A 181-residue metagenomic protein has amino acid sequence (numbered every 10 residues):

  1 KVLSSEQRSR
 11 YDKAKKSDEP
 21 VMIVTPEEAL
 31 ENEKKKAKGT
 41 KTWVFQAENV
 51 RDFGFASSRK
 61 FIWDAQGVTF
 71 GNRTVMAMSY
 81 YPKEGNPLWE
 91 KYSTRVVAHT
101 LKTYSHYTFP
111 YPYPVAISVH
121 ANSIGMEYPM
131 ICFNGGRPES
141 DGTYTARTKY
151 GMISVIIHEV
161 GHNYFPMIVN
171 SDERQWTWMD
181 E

Functional and structural regions predicted by a protein language model:
K1-I157: Hydrophobic helix-coil surface modules that form long, contiguous segments used for peptide/substrate interaction
K15, H158, T177-E181: Short, intrinsically disordered, charge-balanced linker/junction segments flanking boundaries in proteins
S93-T94, E173-E181: Active-site metal-coordination segments of metallo-dependent hydrolases
V115, M167, D180-E181: Glycine-rich, histidine-containing beta strand-loop boundary motifs that form or position
V160-W176: Catalytic Zn2+-binding segment of zinc metalloproteases
